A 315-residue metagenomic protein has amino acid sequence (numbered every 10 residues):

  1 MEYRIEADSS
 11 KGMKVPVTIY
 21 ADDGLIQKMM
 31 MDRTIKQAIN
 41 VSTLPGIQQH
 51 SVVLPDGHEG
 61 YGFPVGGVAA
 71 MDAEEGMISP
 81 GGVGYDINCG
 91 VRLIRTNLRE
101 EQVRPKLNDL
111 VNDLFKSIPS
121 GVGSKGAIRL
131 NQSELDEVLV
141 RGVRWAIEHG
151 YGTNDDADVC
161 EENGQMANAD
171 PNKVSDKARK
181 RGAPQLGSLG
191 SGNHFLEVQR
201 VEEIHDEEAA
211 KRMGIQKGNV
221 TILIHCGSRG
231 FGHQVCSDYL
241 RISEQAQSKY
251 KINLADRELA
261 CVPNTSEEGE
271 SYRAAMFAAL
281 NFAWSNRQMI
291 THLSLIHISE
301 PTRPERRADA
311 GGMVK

Functional and structural regions predicted by a protein language model:
M1-H50, M77-G81, I87-K211, K217 (+2 more regions): Glycine-rich, flexible loop motifs
V52, D56-V68, M77-L93, V220-S237: Conserved phosphate/anionic-ligand binding catalytic regions in large, soluble enzymes, centered on
A70-D72, V201: Solvent-exposed residues in well-ordered beta-strands and their adjoining turns, especially edge/terminal strands
D72, T96, H233-C236, G312-M313: Residues at secondary-structure transition points
E207, F231-H233, R307: Intrinsically disordered, low-complexity acidic/polar segments
I296-K315: Single conserved hydrophobic/aromatic residue that forms the stacking wall/gate of nucleotide- or nucleobase-binding
